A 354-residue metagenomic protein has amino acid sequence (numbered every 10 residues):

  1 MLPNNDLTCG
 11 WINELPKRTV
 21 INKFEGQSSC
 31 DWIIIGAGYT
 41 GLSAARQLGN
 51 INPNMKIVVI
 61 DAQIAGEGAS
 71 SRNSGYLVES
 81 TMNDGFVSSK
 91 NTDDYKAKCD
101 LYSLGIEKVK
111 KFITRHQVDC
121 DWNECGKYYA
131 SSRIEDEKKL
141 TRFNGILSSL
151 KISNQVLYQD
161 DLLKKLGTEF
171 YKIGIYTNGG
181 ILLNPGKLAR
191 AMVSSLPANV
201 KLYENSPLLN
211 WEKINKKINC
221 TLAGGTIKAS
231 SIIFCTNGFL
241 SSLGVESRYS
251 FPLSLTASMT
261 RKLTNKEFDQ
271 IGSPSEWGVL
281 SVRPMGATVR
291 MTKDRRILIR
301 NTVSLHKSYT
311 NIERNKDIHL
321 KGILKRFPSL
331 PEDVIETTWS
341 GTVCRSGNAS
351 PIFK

Functional and structural regions predicted by a protein language model:
M1-W32, N50-I51, M55-K56: Extreme N-terminal leader/targeting segments of oxidoreductases
L2-L7, I12-E14, N83-S88, K111-A191: Flavin (FAD/FMN) cofactor-binding and adjacent substrate-gating region of FAD-dependent oxidoreductase domains
G36-T40, A62: Glycine-rich Rossmann-fold phosphate-binding loop(s) that bind the pyrophosphate of adenine dinucleotide cofactors
G49-R72: Glycine-rich FAD pyrophosphate-binding loop
G68, R72-L101: Glycine-rich active-site loop/strand segments that organize a redox cofactor
G75, R115-N123, L208-N210, T226-K266 (+1 more regions): Active-site substrate-recognition segment that forms the wall of the catalytic cavity or substrate channel
A97-K111, R142, I318, G322: A non-catalytic, amphipathic alpha-helix used as a structural packing/dimerization or gating element in enzyme scaffolds
K138, I146, E169-S230, C235: Helical element adjacent to the flavin cofactor pocket in flavoenzyme catalytic cores
